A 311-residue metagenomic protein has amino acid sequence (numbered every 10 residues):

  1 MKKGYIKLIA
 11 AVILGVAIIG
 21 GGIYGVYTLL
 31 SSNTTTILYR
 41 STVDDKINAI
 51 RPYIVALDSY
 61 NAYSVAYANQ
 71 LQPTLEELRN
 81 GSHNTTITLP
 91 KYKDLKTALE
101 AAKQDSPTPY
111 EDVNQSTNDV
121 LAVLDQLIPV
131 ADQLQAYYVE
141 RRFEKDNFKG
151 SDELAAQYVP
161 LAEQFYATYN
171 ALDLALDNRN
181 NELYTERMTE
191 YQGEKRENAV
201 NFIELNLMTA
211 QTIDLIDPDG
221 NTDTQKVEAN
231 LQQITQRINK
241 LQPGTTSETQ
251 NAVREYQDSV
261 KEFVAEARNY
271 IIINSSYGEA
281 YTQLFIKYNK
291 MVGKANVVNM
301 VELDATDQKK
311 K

Functional and structural regions predicted by a protein language model:
K2-G15: N-terminal Sec-pathway targeting helices
V12, V16-Y27: Hydrophobic alpha-helical membrane-insertion segments, chiefly the h-region of N-terminal signal peptides
L29-N84, D152-V159, L174, E186-L207 (+1 more regions): Immediate post-signal-peptide N-terminus of mature secreted/exported proteins
D44-G150: N-terminal Sec/ER secretory leader and immediately downstream segment of secreted/extracellular precursors
S64-L78, A102-P109, A131-K145, R179 (+4 more regions): Secondary-structure edge/capping motif, primarily at the C-terminal ends of alpha-helices and the immediately following
D132-E163, I271-F285, N289: Polar/charged, Q/E/K-enriched amphipathic alpha-helical segments with strong coiled-coil propensity that act as
S151-Q257: Extended amphipathic alpha-helical interaction segments
A229-K311: A cross-kingdom marker for long, charged
